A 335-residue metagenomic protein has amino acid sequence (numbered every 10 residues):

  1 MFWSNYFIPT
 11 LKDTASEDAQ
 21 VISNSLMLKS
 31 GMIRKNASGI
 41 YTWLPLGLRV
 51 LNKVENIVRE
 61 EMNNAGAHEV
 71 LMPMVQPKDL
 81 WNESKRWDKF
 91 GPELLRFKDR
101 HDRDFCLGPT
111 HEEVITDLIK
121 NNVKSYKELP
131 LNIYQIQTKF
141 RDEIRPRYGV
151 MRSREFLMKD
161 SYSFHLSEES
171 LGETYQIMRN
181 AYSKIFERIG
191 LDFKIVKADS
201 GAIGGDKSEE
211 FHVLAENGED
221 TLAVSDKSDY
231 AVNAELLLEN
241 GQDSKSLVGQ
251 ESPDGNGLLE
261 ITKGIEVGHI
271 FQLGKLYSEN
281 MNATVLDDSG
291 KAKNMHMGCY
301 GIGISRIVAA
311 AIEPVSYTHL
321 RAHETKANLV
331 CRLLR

Functional and structural regions predicted by a protein language model:
M1-R154, S163, E168, D199-K207 (+2 more regions): Auxiliary tRNA-acceptor-end handling modules of aminoacyl-tRNA synthetases
I33, N294-E313: Conserved phosphate/anionic-ligand binding catalytic regions in large, soluble enzymes, centered on
K53, I57, I177, A181 (+1 more regions): Short amphipathic alpha-helical face segments that pack within enzyme cores and frequently flank/anchor catalytic
E69, G190-S200, L320: Flexible, glycine/charged-enriched surface loops at secondary-structure junctions
K159, E209, M281: Change "...and in nucleic-acid phosphodiester-cleaving endonucleases..." to "...and in nucleic-acid processing enzymes
S167-I189: Short, well-ordered alpha-helical segments
T318-T325: Conserved small/polar residues in nucleotide/adenosyl-binding loops
V330-R335: Hydrophobic alpha-helical segments, chiefly the membrane-spanning helices and signal/signal-anchor peptides
